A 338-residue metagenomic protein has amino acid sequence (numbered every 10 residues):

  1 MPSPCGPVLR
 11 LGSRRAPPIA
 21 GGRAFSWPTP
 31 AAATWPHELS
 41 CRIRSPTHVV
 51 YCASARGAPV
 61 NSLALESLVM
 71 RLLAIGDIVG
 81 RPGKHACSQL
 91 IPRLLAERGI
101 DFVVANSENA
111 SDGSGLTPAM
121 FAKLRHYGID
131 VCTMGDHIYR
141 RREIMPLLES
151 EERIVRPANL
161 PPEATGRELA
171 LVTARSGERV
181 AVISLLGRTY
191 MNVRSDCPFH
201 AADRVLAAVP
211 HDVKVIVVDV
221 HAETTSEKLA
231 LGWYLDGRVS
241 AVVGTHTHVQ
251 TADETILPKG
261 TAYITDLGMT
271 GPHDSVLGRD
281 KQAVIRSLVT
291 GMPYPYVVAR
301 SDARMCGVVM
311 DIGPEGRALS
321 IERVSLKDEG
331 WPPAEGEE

Functional and structural regions predicted by a protein language model:
G6, G12, A16, G21-G22 (+1 more regions): Residue-identity detector for glycine
L9-L11, L39, L63-L68: Leucine-biased recognition of intrinsically disordered, low-complexity hydrophobic segments
H37, H48-Y51: Low-complexity, intrinsically disordered or signal/transmembrane-proximal segments
Y51, R56-V69: Short, Lys/Arg-enriched N-terminal segments with co-localized hydrophobic residues within the first ~10-30 amino acids
A64-E338: Acidic, metal/ion-coordinating pockets
